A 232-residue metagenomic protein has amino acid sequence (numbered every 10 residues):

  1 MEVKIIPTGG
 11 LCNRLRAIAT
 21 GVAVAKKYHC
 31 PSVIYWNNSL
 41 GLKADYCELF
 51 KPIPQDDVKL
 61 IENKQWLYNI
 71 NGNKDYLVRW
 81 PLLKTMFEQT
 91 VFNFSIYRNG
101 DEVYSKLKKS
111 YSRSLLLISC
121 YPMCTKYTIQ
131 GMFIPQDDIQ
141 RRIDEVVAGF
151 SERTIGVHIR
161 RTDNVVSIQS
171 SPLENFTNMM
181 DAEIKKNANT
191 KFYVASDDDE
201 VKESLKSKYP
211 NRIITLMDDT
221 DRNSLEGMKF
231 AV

Functional and structural regions predicted by a protein language model:
M1-V3: Extreme N-terminal starter segment of soluble prokaryotic enzymes
P7-R16, V166-S170: A short, glycine/small-residue-rich beta-strand->loop->alpha-helix junction that serves as a flexible
G10-L11, N37-L42, P122-C124, R160-N164 (+2 more regions): Short, solvent-exposed loop/turn segments at secondary-structure junctions
R14-K26, F176-I184: Histidine-anchored nucleotide/phosphate-binding helix
L15, N187-V232: Donor-binding and catalytic core of enzymes assembling or modifying cell-surface/extracellular glycoconjugates
H29-C30: Short glycine/serine/threonine/alanine-rich loop segments
I34, V157, F192-V194: Structural beta-sheet core signal
K43-N187: Secretory-pathway luminal glycosyltransferase catalytic domains
